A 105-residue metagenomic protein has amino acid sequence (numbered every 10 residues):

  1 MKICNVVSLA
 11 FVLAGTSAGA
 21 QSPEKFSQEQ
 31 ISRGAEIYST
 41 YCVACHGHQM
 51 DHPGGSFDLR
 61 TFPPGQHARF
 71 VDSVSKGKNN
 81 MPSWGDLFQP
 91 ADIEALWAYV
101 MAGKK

Functional and structural regions predicted by a protein language model:
M1-Q30, S73, L87, Y99-K105: Post-cleavage N-terminal segment of exported redox proteins
S8, P23, P53, P63-P64 (+1 more regions): Proline-rich intrinsically disordered, low-complexity coils
Q28-A35, G47-K78: Gly/Gly-Pro-rich "capping" loops immediately C-terminal to redox-active cysteine motifs in periplasmic/lumenal
C42-C45: Short cysteine clusters
P53-R60, S75-K105: Axial heme c-ligation environment in periplasmic c-type cytochrome domains
